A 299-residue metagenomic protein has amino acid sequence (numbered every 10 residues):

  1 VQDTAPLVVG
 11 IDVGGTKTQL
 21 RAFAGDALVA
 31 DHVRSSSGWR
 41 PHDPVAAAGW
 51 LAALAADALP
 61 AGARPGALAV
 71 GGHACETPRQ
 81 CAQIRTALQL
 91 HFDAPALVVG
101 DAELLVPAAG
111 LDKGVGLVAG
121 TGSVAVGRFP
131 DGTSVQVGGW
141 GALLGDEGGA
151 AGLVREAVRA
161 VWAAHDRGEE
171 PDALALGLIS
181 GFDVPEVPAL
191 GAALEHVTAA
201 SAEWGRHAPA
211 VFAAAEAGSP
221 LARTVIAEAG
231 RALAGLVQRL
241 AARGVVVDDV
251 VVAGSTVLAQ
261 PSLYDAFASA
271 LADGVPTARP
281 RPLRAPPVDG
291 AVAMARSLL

Functional and structural regions predicted by a protein language model:
V1-G66, F92, A108-V115, V158-L299: ATP-binding/phosphotransfer module of carbohydrate and carboxylate kinases, centering on a glycine-rich
P44, L68-H73, Q80-C81: N-terminal functional module of multi-domain proteins
G71, V99, V251-A253: Solvent-exposed beta-strand sheet faces enriched in polar/charged residues
C75-P171: Phosphate-binding/catalytic loop of phosphoryl-transfer enzymes
